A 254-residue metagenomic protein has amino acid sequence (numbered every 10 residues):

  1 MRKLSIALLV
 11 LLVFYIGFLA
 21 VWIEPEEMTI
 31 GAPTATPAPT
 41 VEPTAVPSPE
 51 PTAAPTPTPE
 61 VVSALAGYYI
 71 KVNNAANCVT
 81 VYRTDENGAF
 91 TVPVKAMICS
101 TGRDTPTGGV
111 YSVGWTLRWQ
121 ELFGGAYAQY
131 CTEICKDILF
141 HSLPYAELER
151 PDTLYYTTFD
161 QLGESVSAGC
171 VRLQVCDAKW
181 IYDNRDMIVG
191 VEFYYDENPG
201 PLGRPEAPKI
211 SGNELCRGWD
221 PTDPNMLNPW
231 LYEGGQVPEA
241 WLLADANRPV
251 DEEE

Functional and structural regions predicted by a protein language model:
M1-L12: N-terminal Sec-pathway targeting helices
R2, L117-E254: Exported/periplasmic cell-wall-interacting domains
L9-V10, G17, W241: Intrinsic-disorder/low-complexity peptide segments enriched for small residues
L11-F14, N228: A general marker of short, structured functional hotspots
V13-I23: Hydrophobic alpha-helical membrane-insertion segments, chiefly the h-region of N-terminal signal peptides
Y15, M97-V110, S142-L143, L148-E149 (+1 more regions): Generic hydrophobic/packing signal
E26-A35, P39, P43-C131, I210-E254: Cell wall/extracellular polymer interaction/catalysis modules
